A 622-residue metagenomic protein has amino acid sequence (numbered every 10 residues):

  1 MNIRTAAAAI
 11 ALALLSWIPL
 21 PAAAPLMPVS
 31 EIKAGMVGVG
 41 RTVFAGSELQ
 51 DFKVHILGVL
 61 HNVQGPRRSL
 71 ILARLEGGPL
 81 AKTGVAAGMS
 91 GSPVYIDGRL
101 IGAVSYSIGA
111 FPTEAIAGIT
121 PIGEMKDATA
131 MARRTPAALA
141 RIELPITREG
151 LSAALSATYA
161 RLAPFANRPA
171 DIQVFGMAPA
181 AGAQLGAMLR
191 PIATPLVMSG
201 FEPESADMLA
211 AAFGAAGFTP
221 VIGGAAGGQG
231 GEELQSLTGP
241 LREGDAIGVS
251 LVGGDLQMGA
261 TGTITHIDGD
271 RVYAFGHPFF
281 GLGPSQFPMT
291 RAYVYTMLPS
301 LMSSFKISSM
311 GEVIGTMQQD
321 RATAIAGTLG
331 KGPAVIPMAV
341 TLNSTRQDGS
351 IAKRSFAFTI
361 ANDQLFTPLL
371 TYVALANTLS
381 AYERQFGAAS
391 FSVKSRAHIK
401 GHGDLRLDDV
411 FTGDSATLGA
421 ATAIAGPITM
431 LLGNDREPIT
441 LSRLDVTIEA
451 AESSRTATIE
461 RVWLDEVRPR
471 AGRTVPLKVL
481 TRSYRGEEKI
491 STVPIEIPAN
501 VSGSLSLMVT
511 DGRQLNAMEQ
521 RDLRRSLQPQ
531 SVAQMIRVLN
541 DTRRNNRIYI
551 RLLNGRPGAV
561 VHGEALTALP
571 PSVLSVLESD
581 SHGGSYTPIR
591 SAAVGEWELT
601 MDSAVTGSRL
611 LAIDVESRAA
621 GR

Functional and structural regions predicted by a protein language model:
M1-A8: Bacterial N-terminal signal peptides that target proteins for export
A8-P19: Bacterial N-terminal signal peptides
P21-R622: Terminal presequence/propeptide segments associated with secretion/organelle targeting and zymogen/polyprotein
